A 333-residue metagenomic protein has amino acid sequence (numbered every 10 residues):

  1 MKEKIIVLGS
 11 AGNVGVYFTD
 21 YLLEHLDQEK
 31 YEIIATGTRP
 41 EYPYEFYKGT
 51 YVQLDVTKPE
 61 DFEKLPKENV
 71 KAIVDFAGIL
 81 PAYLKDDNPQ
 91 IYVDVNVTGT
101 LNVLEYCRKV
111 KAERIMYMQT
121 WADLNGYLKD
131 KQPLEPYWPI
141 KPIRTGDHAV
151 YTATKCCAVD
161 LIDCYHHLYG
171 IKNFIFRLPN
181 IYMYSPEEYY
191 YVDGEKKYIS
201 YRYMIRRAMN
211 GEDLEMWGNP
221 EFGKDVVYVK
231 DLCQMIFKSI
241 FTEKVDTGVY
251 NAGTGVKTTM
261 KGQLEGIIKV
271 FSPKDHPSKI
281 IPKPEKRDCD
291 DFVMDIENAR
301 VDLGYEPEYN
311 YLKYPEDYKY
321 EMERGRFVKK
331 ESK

Functional and structural regions predicted by a protein language model:
I5-H25: N-terminal Rossmann NAD(P)H-binding glycine-rich loop of SDR-like oxidoreductase domains
L8, T36, F76-A77, I115-W121 (+1 more regions): SDR active-site strand-loop-helix element
T50, V56-V95, G126: NAD(P)H-binding glycine-rich loop region in Rossmannoid oxidoreductase-like domains and their noncatalytic homologs
L80-Y83, W121-L128, P179-Y182: Active-site segment of SDR-like NAD(P)-dependent oxidoreductases
L101-V150: Conserved Rossmann-fold NAD(P)-dependent oxidoreductase catalytic core, especially the SDR/UDP-sugar
K131, D163-G223, V229-K238, G266-I268: NAD(P)-dependent short-chain dehydrogenase/reductase
V150, T154-C157: Active-site helix of classical SDR
M209-E212, M216-K333: C-terminal substrate-binding subdomain of Rossmann-fold SDR/epimerase-dehydratase oxidoreductases
